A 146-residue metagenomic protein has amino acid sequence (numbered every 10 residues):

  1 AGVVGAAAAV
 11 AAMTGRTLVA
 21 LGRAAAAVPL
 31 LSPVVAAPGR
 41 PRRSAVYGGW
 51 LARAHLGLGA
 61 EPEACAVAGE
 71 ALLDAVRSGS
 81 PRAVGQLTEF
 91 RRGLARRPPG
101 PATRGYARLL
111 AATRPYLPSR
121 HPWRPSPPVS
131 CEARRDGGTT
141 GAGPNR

Functional and structural regions predicted by a protein language model:
A1, N145-R146: Accessible peptide chain termini
A1-P125: Conserved binding/catalytic microenvironments
P122-C131, R146: Extreme N-terminal leader/anchor segments
E132-G137: Ser/Thr/Pro/Gly-rich low-complexity, intrinsically disordered segments
G138-N145: Short, intrinsically disordered C-terminal tails of secreted or membrane-associated proteins
